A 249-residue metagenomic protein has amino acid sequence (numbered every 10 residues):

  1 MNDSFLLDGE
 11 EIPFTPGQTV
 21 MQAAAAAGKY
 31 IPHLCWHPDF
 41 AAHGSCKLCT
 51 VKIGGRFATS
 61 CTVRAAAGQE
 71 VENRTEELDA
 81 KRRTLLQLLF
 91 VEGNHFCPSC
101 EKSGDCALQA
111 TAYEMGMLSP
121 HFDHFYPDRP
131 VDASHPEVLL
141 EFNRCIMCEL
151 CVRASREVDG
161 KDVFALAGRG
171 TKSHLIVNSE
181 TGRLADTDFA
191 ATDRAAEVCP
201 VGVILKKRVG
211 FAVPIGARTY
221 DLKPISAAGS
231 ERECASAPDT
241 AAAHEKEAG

Functional and structural regions predicted by a protein language model:
M1-E10: Eukaryote-biased recognition of intrinsically disordered, low-complexity regulatory segments
D8, P16, H43, R169 (+1 more regions): Short glycine-rich loop/turn motifs that provide flexible caps or phosphate-binding loops at active sites
G9, H37, L140-N143: Aromatic-flanked redox-active Cys/Sec active sites in thiol-based oxidoreductases, especially the WC-centered
I12-A67: N-terminal cofactor/phosphate-binding cores enriched in small/glycine residues, especially glycine-rich loops such as
K47-L48, R56-G249: Fe-S ferredoxin-like electron-transfer domains and their immediately adjacent linker/connector regions across
